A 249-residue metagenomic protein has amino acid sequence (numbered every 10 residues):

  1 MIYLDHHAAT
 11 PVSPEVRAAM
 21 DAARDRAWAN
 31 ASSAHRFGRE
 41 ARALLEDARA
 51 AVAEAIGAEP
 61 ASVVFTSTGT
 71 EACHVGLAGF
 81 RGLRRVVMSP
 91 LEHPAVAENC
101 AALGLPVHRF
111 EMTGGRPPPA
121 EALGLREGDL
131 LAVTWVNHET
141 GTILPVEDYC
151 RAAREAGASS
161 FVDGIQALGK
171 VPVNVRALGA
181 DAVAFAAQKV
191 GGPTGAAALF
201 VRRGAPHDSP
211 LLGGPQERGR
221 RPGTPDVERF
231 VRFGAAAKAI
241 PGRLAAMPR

Functional and structural regions predicted by a protein language model:
M1-R249: Pyridoxal 5′-phosphate
